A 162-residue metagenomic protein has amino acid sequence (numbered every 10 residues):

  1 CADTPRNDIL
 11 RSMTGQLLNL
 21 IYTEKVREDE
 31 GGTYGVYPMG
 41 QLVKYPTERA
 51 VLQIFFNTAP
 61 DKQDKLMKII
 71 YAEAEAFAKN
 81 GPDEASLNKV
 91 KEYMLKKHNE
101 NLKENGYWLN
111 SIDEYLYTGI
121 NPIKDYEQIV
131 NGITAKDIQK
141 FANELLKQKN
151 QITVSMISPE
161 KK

Functional and structural regions predicted by a protein language model:
C1-D8, R27-G132, Q151-P159: M16 family metallopeptidases and their MPP-like homologs
C1-I21: His/Glu-based metal-binding/catalytic segments typifying zinc-dependent metallopeptidases
E24: Carboxylate-rich, divalent-cation-coordinating active-site regions
Q139-I157: Bilobed periplasmic-binding protein-like "clamshell/Venus-flytrap" ligand-binding domains
